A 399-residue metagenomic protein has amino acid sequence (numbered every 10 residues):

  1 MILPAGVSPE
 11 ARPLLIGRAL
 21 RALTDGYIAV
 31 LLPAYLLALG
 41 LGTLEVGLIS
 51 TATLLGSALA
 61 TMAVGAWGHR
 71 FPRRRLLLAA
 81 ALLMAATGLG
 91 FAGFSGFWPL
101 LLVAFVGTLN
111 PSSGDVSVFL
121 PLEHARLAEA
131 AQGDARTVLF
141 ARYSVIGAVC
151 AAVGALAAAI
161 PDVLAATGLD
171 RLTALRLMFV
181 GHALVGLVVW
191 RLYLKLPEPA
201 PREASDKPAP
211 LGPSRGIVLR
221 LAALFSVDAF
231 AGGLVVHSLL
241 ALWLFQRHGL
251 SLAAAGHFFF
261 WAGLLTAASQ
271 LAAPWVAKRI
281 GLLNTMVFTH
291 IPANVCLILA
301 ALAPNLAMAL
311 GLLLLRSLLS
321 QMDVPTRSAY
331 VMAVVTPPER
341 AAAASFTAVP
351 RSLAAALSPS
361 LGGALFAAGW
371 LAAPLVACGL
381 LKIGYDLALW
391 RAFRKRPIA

Functional and structural regions predicted by a protein language model:
P4-L55, I217-F225, A229-F259: Helix-loop boundary and gating motifs at the non-cytosolic
A19, T87, F97-V118, M308-M322: Hydrophobic core of transmembrane alpha-helices in multi-pass small-molecule transporters, especially MFS/SLC-type
L59-S95: Conserved MFS/SLC helix-loop-helix module at the cytosolic interface between two early adjacent transmembrane helices
A60-P72, D162, S269-L282, F366: Helix-to-loop junctions at the C-terminal end of transmembrane segments in multipass secondary transporters
R75-G90, N284-L299, V376-G379: Structural signature of the two symmetry-related core transmembrane helices
L109-A131, M322-V335: Intracellular juxtamembrane helix-capping segments at the cytosolic ends of symmetry-related transmembrane helices
F140-A159, P350-S358: Glycine-rich segments within core transmembrane alpha-helices of 12-TM secondary carriers
A158-D162, A183-R202, Y385-F393: C-terminal membrane-cytosol helix-exit motif in multi-pass small-molecule transporters
